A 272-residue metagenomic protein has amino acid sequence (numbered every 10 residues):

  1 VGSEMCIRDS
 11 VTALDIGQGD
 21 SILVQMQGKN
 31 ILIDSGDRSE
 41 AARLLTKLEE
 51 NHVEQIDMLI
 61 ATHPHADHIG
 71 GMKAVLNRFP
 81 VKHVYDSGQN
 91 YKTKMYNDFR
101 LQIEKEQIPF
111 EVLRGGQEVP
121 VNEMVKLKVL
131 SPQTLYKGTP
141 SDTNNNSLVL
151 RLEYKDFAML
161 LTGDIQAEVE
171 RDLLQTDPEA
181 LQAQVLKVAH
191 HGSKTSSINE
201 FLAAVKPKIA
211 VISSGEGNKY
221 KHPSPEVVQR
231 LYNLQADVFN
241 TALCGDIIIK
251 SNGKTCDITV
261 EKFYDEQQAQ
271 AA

Functional and structural regions predicted by a protein language model:
S3, R8-A272: Non-globular, low-confidence helical/coil segments that flank catalytic cores
